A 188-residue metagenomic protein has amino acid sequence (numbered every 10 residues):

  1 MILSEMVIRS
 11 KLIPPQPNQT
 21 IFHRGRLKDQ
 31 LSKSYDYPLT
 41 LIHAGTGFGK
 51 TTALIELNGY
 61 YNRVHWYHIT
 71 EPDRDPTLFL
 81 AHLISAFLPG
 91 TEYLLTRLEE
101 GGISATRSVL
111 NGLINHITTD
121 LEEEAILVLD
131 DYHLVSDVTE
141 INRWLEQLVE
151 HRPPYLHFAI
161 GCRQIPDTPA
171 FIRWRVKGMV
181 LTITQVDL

Functional and structural regions predicted by a protein language model:
M1-L31, Y93-R97: Conserved adenine-nucleotide phosphate-binding loops and their immediately adjacent elements
R26-L27, T52-E56, T139-L188: Alpha-helical sensor/transducer elements of the RecA-like P-loop NTPase core
T40-H68, A81-S85: P-loop NTPase Walker A phosphate-binding motif
H43-A44, H65-D75, H82, E99-I103 (+1 more regions): A short hydrophobic beta-strand->loop->alpha-helix junction that borders the nucleotide-binding pocket of P-loop NTPases
A44-T46, D131, I160-I165: A short beta-strand-to-loop transition that corresponds to the Sensor-1 phosphate-sensing loop of AAA+ P-loop ATPases
P76-R97, N111-N115: Conserved NTP-binding/hydrolysis module of P-loop NTPases
H116-I141: Conserved P-loop NTPase "ATPase switch" module shared by AAA+ and STAND
